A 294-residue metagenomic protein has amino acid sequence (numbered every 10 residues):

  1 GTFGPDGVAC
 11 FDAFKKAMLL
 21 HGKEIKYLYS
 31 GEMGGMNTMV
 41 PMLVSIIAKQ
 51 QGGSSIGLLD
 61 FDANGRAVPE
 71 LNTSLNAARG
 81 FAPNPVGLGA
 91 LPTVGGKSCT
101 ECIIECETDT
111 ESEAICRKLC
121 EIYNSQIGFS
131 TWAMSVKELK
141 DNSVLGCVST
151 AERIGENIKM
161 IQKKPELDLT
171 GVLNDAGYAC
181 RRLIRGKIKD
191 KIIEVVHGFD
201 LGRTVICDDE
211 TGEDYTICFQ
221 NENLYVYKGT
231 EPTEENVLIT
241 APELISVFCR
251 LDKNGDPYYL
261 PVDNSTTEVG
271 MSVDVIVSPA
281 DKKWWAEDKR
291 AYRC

Functional and structural regions predicted by a protein language model:
G1-E24: Glycine-rich oxoanion-binding loops at beta->alpha junctions
C10-F11, S30-M42, N64-E70: Short glycine/serine/threonine-rich phosphate/pyrophosphate-binding segments that cradle anionic phosphate groups
E24-G34, S55-L58: A short, small-residue-rich loop immediately preceding and capping a beta-strand
T38-V44, P69-S74, A78-G80, D141-V144: Short acidic, glycine/serine/threonine-rich loops at helix termini
I47-N72: Short, acidic/small-residue loops that bind anionic groups at enzyme active sites
T73-L119: A structural-propensity feature for long, helix-poor, extended segments
E152-G212: Oxyanion-binding "anion nests"
K189-C294: C-terminal non-catalytic interaction/assembly regions of soluble proteins
